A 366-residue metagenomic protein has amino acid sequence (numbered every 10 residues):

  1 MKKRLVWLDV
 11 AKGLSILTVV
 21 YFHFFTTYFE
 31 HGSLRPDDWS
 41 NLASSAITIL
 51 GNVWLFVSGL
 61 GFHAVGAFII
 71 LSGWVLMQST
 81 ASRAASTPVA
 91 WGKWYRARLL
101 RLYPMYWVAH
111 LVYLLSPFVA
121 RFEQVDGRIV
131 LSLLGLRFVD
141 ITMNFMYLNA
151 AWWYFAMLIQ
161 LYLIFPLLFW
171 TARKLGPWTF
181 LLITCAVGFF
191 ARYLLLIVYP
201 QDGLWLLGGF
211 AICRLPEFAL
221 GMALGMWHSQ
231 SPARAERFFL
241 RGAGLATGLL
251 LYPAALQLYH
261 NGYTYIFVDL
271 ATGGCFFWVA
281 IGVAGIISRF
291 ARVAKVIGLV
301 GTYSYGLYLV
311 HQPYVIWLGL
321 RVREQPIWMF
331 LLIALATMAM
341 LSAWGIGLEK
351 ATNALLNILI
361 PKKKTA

Functional and structural regions predicted by a protein language model:
M1-F190, R321-A366: Membrane-cytosol interface segments of multi-pass membrane proteins, especially ER/Golgi lipid-handling enzymes
L17-F24, L133-D140, T184-I197, A246-Y259 (+1 more regions): Aromatic-anchored segments of alpha-helical transmembrane domains
V53-V65, N144-M157, L195-L220, Y252-W278 (+1 more regions): Interfacial loop-to-helix transition and helix-capping segments at the boundaries of transmembrane helices
L76-A84, L167-L175, M222-P232, L256-L258 (+3 more regions): Structural signal for the C-terminal ends of transmembrane alpha-helices and the immediately following loop
T87-W91, V112-R121, R137-Y147, V198-W205 (+4 more regions): Short juxtamembrane and helix-loop transition motifs at transmembrane-helix boundaries in membrane proteins
L161, G176-L196, A211-H228, G242-L256 (+1 more regions): Hydrophobic transmembrane helix bundles of membrane-integrated enzymes that assemble and modify cell-envelope
A246-A354: Alpha-helical transmembrane segments of multi-pass integral membrane proteins
